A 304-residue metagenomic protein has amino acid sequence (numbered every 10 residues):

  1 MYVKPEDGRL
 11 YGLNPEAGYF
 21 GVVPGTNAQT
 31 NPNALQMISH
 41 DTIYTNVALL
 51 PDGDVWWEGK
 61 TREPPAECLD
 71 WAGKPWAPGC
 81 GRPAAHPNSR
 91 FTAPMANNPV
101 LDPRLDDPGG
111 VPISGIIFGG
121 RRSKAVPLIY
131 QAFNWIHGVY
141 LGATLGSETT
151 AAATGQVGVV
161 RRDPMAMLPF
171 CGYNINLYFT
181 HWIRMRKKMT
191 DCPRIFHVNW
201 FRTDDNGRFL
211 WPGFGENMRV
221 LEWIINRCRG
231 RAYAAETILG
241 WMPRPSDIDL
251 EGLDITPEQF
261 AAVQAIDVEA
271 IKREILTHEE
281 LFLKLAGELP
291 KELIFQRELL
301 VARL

Functional and structural regions predicted by a protein language model:
M1-L50: Catalytic or ion-translocation cores adjacent to nucleophile or general acid/base/metal-coordination motifs in diverse
L10-G12, F20-V22, Q29, W57 (+3 more regions): Generic preference for hydrophobic/aromatic residues in regular secondary structure cores
N46-W57, A66: ATP-hydrolysis module of ASCE/P-loop NTPase motor domains, specifically the Walker B Asp-Glu catalytic pair
G59-L304: Flexible, glycine-rich loop/tail regions that form catalytic "lids" or insertion modules at the edges of active sites
